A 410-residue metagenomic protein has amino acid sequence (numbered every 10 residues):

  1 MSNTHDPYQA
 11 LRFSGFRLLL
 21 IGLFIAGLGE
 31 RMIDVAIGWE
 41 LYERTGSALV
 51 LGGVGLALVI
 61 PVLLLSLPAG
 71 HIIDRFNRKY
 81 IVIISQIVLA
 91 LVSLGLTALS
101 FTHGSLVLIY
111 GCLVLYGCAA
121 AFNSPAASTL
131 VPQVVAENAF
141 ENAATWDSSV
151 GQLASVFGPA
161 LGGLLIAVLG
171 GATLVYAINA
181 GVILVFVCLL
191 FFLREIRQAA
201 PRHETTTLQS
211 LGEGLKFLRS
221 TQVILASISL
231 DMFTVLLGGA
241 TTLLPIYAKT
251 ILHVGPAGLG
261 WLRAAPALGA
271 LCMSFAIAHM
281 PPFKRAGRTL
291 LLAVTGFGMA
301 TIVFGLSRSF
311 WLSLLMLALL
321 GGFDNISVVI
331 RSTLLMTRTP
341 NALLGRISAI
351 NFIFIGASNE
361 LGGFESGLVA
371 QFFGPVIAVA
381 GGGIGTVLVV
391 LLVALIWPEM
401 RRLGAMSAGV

Functional and structural regions predicted by a protein language model:
N3-I60, K216-P266: Helix-loop boundary and gating motifs at the non-cytosolic
F24, L106-F122, M232, L312-I326: Hydrophobic core of transmembrane alpha-helices in multi-pass small-molecule transporters, especially MFS/SLC-type
A26-G27, L58, Y116, D147-G151 (+4 more regions): Structural signature of transmembrane alpha-helices in multi-pass secondary transporters
G38-R44, T97-F101, F157-I178, T250-I251 (+1 more regions): Transmembrane alpha-helix termini and helix-breaking/packing motifs in multi-pass membrane transporters
T45, N77, L99-H103, S307-R308: Helix-breaking motifs and short loop linkers at transmembrane-helix boundaries and internal kinks in secondary membrane
G52-V54, L64-P68, R75, K79-S85 (+7 more regions): C-terminal transmembrane bundle of multi-pass solute transporters/carriers
L113-L153: Cytoplasmic helix-loop-helix junction between adjacent transmembrane helices in 12-TM secondary transporters
T129, Q133, Y176-T205, F283 (+1 more regions): Helix-loop junctions on the cytosolic side of multi-pass membrane transporters, especially the intracellular loop
